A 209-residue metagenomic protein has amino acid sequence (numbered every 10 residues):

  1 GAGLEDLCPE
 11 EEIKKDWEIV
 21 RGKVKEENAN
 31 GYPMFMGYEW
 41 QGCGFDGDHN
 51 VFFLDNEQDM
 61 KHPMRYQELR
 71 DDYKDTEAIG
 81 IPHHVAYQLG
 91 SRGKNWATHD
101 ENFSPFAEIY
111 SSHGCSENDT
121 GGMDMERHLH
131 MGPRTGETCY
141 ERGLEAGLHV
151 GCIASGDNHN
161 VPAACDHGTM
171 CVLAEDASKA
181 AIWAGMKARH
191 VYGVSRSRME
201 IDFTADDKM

Functional and structural regions predicted by a protein language model:
G1-M209: Extended, charged catalytic domains and RNA/DNA-binding interfaces, predominantly in divalent-metal-using enzymes
